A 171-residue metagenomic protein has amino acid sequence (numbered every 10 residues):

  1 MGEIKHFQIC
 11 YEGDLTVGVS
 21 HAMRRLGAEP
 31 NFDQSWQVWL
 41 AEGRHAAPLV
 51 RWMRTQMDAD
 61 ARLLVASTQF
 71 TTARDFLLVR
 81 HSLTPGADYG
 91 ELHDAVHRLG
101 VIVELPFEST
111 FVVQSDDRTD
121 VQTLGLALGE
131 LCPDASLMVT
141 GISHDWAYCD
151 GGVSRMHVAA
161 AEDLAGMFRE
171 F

Functional and structural regions predicted by a protein language model:
G2, G18-H21, C149: A hydrophobic alpha-helical transmembrane-helix feature that marks the membrane cores and membrane-interface segments
G2-G13, T72-L83: Short glycine-/aliphatic-rich beta-strand segments at the starts of folded cytosolic domains
G13-T16, P85-G86, R118-D120: Short, charged/polar surface micro-motifs in flexible loops or helix N-caps
V17-H21, V79-I102: N-terminal first-folded block
G18, P48-L49, E91, T123 (+1 more regions): Exposed alpha-helical structural elements
R24-T72, L99-Y148: Short, intrinsically disordered low-complexity segments
D75-L77, A87, D94, L137 (+1 more regions): N-terminal secretory-pathway/extracellular module detecting exported/lumenal segments and adjacent signal-anchor/first
D150-F171: Charged phosphate-binding loop/patch that engages nucleotide di/tri-phosphates or the phosphate backbone of nucleic
